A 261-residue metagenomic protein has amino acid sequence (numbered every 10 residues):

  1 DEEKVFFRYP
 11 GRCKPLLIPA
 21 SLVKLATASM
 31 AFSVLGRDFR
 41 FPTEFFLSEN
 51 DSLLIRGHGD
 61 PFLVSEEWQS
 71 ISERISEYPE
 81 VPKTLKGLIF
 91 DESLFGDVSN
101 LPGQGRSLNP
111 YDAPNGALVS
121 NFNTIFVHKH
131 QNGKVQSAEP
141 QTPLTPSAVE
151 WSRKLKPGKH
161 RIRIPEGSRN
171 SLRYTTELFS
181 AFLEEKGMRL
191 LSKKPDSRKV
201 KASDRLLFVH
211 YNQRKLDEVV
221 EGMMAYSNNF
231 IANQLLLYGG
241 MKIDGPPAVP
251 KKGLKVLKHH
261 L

Functional and structural regions predicted by a protein language model:
D1-G11: A short, well-structured edge-of-sheet supersecondary motif
E2-K4, L16, G59-L63, S93-D97 (+3 more regions): Solvent-exposed loop/turn segments at secondary-structure junctions within structured extracellular/periplasmic domains
R12, A20-V23, D38-R40, N50-S52 (+6 more regions): Extracytoplasmic
P19-R37, L88, L118, L178-L183 (+1 more regions): Active-site SXXK
S33-N50, S192-K193: Short, well-structured active-site flanking segments
S48-L54, V256-L261: Active-site helix/loop module of the DD-peptidase/beta-lactamase fold, centered on the serine-lysine SxxK catalytic
G59-K154: Polar, glycine-rich mid-to-C-terminal structural blocks that act as macromolecule-binding/assembly scaffolds
P140-L261: A small/polar active-site loop signature that marks catalytic segments
